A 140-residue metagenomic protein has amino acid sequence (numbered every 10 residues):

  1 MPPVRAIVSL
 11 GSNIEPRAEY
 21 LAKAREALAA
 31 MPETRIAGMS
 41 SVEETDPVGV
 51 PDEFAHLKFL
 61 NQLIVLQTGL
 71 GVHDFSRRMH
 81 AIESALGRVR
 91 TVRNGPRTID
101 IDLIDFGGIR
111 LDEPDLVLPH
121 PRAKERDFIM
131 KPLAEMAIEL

Functional and structural regions predicted by a protein language model:
P2-A22, E33: Extended accessory regions or peripheral subdomains of proteins
S9, V65-Q67, F106: Short hydrophobic/aromatic beta-strand micro-patches that form the beta-sheet surface supporting nucleotide- or nucleic
L10-S12, T68, A134: Short, structured patches in soluble enzyme cores that scaffold and shape functional sites
E15-A22, A37-T45, I82-A85, G107-R110: A short linear-motif detector with a strong N-terminal bias
E19-A30, D74-S84: Replace "anionic and nucleotidyl ligands
K23-G71: Short, surface-exposed acidic-centric catalytic microdomains
V48-L60, L70-L140: Flexible, gly/pro- and Lys/Arg-enriched active-site loops
